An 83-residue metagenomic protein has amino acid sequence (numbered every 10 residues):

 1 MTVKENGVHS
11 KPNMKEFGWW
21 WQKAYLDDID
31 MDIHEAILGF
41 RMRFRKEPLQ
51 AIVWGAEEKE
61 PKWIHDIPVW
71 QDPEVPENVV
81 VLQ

Functional and structural regions predicted by a protein language model:
E5-M42: N-terminal acidic leader/helix
Y25-D27, K46, V69: A generic structural signal for solvent-exposed, polar alpha-helical segments
M31-A36, I52, K62-I64: Short amphipathic alpha-helical surface micro-motifs
M42-F44, D72: A general structural signal for short secondary-structure junctions and capping/turn motifs
F44-V53: Acidic, low-complexity, intrinsically disordered interaction modules
G55-K59: Short, polar loop motifs at secondary-structure junctions
W63-Q83: C-terminal edge-of-domain segments
